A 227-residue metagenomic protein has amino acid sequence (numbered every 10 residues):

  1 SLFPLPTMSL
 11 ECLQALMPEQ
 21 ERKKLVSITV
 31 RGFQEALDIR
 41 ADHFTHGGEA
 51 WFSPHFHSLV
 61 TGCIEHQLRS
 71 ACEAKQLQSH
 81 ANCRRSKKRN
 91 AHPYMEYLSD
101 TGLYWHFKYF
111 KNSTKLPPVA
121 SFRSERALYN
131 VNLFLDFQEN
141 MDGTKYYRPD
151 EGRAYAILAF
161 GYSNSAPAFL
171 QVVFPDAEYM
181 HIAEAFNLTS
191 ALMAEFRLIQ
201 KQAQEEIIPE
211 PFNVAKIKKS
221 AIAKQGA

Functional and structural regions predicted by a protein language model:
S1-H55: Interdomain/boundary linker segments immediately adjacent to catalytic/signaling cores
L5-L16, C63, A74-N90, T114-L128: Hydrophobic transmembrane alpha-helix bundles
I39-S79: Acidic-basic catalytic patches of nuclease active cores, encompassing PD-(D/E)XK and other metal-cofactor nuclease
A50, L68-Y109: A short acidic/basic microdomain associated with nuclease active sites
R84-R89, E125-L135, A203-P211: Short secondary-structure transition/capping segments
L103-H106, P118, N213: Coiled-coil-like amphipathic alpha-helices with heptad-repeat character
N112-Q171: Catalytic cores of nucleic-acid endonucleases
P149-A227: Glycine-rich, aromatic-bearing surface loops/beta-hairpins
